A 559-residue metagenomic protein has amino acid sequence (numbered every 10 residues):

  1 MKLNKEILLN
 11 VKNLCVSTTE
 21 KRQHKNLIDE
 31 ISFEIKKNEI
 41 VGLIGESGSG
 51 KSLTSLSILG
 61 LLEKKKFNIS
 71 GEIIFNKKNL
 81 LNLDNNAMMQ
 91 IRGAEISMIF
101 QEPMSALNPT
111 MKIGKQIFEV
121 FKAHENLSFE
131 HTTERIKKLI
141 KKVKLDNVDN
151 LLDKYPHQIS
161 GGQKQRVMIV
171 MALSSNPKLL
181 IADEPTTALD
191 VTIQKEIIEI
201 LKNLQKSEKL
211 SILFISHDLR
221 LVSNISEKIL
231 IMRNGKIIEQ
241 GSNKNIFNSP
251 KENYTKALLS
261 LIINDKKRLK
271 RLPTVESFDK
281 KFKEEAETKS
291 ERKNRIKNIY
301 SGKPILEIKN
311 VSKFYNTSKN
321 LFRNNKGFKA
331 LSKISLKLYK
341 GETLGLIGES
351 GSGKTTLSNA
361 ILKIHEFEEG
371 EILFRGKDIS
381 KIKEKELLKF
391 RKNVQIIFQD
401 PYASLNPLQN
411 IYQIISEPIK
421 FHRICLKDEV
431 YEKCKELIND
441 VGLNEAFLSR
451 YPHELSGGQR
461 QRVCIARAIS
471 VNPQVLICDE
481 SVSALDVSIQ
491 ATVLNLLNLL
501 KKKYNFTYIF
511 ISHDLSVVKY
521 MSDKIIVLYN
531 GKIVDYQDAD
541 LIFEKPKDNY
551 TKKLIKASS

Functional and structural regions predicted by a protein language model:
F67-N79, G370-D378: Conserved ABC transporter NBD signature motif
G93, H157, S174-S175, E199 (+3 more regions): Conserved signature/switch motifs of ABC ATPase nucleotide-binding domains
H131-N150, D378, E429-A446, I555-K556: Conserved ABC ATPase "signature" region
K154-I159, Q163, Y451-L455, Q459: Conserved ABC ATPase signature
S174-K178, S470-Q474, Q490: A short, proline-enriched helix->beta-strand linker immediately N-terminal to the Walker B motif in ABC-type P-loop
Q240-S242, S249, Y536-Q537: ABC ATPase "signature
